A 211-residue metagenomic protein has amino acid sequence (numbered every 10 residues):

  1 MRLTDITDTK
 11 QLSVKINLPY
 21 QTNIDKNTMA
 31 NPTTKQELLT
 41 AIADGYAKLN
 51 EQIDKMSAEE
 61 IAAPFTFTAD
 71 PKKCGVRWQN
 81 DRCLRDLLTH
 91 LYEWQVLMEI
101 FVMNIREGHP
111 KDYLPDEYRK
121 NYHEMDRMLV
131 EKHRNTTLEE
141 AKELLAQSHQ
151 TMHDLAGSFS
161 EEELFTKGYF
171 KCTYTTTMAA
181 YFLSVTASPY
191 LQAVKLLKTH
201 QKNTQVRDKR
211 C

Functional and structural regions predicted by a protein language model:
L3-D8, S13: N-terminal amphipathic/hydrophobic targeting modules at extreme N-termini, encompassing cleavable Sec/SRP-type signal
Q11-T28: Short, Lys/Arg-enriched N-terminal segments with co-localized hydrophobic residues within the first ~10-30 amino acids
N27-A30, K72-C74, M125-H133: A short small-residue
N27-D54: Extreme N-terminal tail/first-helix region
T40-K48, E143-T151, S188: A non-catalytic, amphipathic alpha-helix used as a structural packing/dimerization or gating element in enzyme scaffolds
K55-C74: Short secondary-structure junction/hinge motifs that connect adjacent elements
T68-E124, H153, E163-C211: Short, contiguous alpha-helical
K120-F165: Acidic/histidine-rich alpha-helical segments that form the ligand environment of transition-metal centers
